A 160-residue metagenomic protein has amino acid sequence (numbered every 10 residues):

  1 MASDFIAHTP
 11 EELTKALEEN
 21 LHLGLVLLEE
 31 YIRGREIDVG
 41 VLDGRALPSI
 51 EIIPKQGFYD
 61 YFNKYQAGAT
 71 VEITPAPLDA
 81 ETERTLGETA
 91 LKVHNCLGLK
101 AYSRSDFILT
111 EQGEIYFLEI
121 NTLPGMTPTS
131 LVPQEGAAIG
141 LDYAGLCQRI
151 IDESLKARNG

Functional and structural regions predicted by a protein language model:
M1-A7: Flexible, glycine/proline-enriched loop segments at strand-loop-helix junctions that form or flank small-ligand binding
H8-T9, D142: Alpha-helix N-cap recognition
T9-E88, E114-Y116: Phosphate-binding site of ATP-dependent enzymes
D79-G160: ATP-dependent carboxylate activation and anion-phosphoryl transfer catalytic cores that bind Mg-ATP to form
